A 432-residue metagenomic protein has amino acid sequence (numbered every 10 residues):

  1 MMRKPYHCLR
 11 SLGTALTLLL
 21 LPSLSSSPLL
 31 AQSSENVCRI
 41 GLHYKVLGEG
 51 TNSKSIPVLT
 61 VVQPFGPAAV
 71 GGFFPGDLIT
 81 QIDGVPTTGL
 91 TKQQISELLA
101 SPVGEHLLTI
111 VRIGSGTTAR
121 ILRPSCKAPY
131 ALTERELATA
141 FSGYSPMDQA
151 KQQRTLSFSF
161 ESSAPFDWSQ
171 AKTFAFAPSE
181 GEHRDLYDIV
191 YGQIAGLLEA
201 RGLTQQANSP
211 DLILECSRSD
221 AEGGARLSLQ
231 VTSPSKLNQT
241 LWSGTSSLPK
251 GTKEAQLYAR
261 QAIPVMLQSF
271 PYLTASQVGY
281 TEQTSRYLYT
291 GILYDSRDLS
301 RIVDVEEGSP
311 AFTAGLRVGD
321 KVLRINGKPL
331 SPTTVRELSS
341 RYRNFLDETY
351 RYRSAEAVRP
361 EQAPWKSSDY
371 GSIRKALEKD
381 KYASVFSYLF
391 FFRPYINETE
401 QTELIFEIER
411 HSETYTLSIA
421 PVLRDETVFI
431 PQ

Functional and structural regions predicted by a protein language model:
M2-L16, S25: Bacterial N-terminal signal peptides that target proteins for export
L29-V61, E97-L98, Y130-M147, Q256-E306 (+2 more regions): PDZ/PDZ-like peptide-tail recognition elements
L30-N36, K45, I95-T139, S339-V428: PDZ-domain C-terminal substructure recognizer with occasional recognition of PDZ-binding tails
L42, G50-S55, G71, Y130-I189 (+1 more regions): A structural "domain/chain start" motif
P64-F65, D83-G84, A175-L186, G202 (+3 more regions): Second-shell loop/turn segments in exported
A68-L90, T313-S339, L346-Y350, I373-L377: Conserved PDZ fold ligand-binding element
Q170-R218, L338: N-terminal segment of the mature soluble domain
R218-L257: Amphipathic beta-strand/beta-sheet edge segments enriched in Tyr/Trp
